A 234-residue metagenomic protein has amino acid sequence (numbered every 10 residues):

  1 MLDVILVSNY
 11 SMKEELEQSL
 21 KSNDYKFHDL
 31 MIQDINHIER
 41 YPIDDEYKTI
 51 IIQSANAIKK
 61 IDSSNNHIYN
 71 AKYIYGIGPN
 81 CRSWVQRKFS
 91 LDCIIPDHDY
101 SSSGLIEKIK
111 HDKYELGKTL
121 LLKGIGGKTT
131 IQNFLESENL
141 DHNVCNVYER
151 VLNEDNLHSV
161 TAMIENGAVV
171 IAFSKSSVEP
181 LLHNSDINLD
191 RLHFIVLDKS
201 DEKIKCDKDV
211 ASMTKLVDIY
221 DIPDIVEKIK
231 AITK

Functional and structural regions predicted by a protein language model:
M1-K234: Signature of uroporphyrinogen-III synthase
